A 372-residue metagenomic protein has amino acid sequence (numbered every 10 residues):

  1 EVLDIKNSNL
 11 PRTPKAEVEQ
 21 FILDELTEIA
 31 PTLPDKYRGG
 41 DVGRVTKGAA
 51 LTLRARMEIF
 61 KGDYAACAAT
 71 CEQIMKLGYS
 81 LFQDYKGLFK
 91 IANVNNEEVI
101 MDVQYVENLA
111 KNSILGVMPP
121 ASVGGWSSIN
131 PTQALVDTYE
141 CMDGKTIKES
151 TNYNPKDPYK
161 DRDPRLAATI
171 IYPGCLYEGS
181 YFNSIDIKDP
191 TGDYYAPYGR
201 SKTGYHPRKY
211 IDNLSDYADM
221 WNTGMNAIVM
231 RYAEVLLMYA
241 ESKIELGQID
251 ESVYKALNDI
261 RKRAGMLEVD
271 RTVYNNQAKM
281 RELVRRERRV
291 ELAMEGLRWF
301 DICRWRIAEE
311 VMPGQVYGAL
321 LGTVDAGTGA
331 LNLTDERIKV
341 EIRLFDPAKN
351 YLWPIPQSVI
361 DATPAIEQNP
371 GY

Functional and structural regions predicted by a protein language model:
E1-Y372: Acidic/polar-rich alpha-helix caps and helix-coil junctions
